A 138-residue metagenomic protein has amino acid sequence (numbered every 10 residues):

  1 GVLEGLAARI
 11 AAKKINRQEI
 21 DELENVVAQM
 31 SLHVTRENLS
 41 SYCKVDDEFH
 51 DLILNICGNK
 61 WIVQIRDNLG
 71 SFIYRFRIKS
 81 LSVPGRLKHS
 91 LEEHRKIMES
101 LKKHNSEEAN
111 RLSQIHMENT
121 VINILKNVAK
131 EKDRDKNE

Functional and structural regions predicted by a protein language model:
G1-I15, V45-G85, T120-I124: Hydrophobic, amphipathic alpha-helical faces that serve as interaction scaffolds
L6-T35, K44: Amphipathic alpha-helical dimerization/coiled-coil segments that flank or bridge DNA-binding/regulatory modules
E24-S31, R36, E48, G70-E138: C-terminal all-alpha effector/ligand-binding and dimerization domain of prokaryotic HTH-type transcriptional repressors
